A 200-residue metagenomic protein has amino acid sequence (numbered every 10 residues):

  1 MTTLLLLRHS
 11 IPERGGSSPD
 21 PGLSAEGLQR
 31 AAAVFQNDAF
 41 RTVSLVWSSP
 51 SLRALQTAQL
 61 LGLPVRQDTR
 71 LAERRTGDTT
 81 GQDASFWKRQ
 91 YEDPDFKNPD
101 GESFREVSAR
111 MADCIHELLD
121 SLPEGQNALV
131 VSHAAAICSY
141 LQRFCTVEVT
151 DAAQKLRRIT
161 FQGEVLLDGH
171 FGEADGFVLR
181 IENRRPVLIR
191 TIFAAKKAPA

Functional and structural regions predicted by a protein language model:
T2-R66, E102-R105, E173-A174: Active-site-proximal alpha-helix that buttresses catalytic centers in soluble enzyme cores
T3-L7, W47, G125-A136: Beta-strand elements within well-structured catalytic alpha/beta cores of enzymes that handle phosphate/sulfate esters
P12, A136-I137: Short active-site segment of divalent metal-dependent hydrolases/proteases that encodes the spacing between
G22, L61-D113, L167-F171: Phosphate-handling substructures
A32-Q36, S108, A112-D120: Generic structural signal for well-ordered alpha-helical scaffold segments
A39-T42, L118-Q126: Glycine-rich phosphate-binding loop signature in dinucleotide/nucleotide-binding domains
L60, S139, R143: Active-site signature of alpha/beta-hydrolase-fold catalytic machinery across serine- and Asp/Cys-nucleophile hydrolases
R74-Q82, E124, Q142-A200: Acidic, low-complexity terminal tails and accessory targeting/binding regions of phosphate-metabolizing enzymes
